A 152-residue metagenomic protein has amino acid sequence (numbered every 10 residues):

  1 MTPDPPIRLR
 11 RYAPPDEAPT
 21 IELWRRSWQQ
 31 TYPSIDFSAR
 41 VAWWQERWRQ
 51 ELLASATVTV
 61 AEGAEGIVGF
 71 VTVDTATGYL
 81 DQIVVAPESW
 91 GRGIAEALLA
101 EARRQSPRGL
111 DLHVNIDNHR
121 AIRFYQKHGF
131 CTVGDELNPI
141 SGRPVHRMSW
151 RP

Functional and structural regions predicted by a protein language model:
M1-P15, W150: Conserved N-terminal entry element of GNAT/NAT acetyltransferase domains
R11-E88, L99-E101, Q105: Acetyl-CoA-dependent GNAT
A56, R143-M148: Short hydrophobic/aromatic beta-strand or adjacent loop that forms the aromatic wall/cage of a ligand/substrate-binding
R92, E96-A97, D117-G134, I140-P144: Conserved active-site alpha-helix within GNAT-family acetyltransferase domains
Q105-D117: Conserved GNAT acetyl-CoA-binding A-motif
